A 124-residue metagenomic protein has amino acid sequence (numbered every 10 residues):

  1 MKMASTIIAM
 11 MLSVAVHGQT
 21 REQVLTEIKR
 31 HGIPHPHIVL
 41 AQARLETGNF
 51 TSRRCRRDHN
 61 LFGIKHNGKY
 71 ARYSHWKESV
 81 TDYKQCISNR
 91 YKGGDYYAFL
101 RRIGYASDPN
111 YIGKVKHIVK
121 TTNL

Functional and structural regions predicted by a protein language model:
K2-T6, M11-L124: Catalytic cores of secreted/periplasmic lytic hydrolases that degrade extracellular macromolecules
